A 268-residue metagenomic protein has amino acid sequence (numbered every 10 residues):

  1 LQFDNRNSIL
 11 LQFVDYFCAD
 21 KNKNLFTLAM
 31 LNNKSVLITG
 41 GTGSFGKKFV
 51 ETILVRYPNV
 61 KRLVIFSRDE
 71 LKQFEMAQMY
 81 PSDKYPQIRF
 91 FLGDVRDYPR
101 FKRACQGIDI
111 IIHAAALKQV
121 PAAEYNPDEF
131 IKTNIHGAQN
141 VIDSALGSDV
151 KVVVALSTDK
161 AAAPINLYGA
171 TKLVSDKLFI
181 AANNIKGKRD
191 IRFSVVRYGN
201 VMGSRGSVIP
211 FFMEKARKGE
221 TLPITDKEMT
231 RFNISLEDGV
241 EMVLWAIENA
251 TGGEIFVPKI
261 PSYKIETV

Functional and structural regions predicted by a protein language model:
S35-L54: N-terminal Rossmann NAD(P)H-binding glycine-rich loop of SDR-like oxidoreductase domains
P58-K72: Conserved glycine-rich Rossmann-like NAD(P)H-binding loop of the short-chain dehydrogenase/reductase
S67, F91-L92, K132, D226: Conserved residues in the N-terminal Rossmann fold of short-chain dehydrogenase/reductase
D69, D159, P261: Residues in the short beta-alpha loop(s) of Rossmann-like NAD(P)-binding domains
R89-I110: Conserved Rossmann-fold cofactor-binding substructure of NAD(P)-dependent oxidoreductases
F90, F130, F193-V196: Hydrophobic/aromatic anchor residues within beta-strands of the central parallel beta-sheet of Rossmann-like
I110-H113, L117-K177, A181: Conserved Rossmann-fold NAD(P)-dependent oxidoreductase catalytic core, especially the SDR/UDP-sugar
L167-Y168, L173-F256, I260-V268: NAD(P)-dependent short-chain dehydrogenase/reductase
